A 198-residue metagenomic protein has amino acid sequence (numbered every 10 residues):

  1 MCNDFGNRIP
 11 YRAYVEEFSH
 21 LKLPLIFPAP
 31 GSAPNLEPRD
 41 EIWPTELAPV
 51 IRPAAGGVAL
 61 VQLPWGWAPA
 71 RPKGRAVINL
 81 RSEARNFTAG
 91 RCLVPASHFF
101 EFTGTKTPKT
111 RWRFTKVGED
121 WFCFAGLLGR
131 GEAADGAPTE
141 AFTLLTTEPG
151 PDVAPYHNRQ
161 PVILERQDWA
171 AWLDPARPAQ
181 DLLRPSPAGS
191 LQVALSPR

Functional and structural regions predicted by a protein language model:
M1-R198: Short linear sequence motif anchored by a di-proline
